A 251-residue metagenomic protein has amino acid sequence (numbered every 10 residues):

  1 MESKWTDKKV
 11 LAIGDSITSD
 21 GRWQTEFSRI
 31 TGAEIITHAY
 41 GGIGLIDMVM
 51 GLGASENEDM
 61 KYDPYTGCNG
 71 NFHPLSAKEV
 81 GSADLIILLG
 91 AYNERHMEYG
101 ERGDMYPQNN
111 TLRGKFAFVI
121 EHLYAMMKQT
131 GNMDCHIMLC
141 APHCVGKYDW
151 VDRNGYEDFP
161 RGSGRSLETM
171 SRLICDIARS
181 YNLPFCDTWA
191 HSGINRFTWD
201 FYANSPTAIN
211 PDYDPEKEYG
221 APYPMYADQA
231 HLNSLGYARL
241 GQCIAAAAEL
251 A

Functional and structural regions predicted by a protein language model:
S3-K4, G131: Short, flexible hinge/linker loops that cap or flank conserved catalytic cores
K4-A12, I17-A117: Conserved SGNH/GDSL esterase-like catalytic core that processes O-acyl groups on lipids and polysaccharides
I30, N69-A251: Alpha-helical cap/lid subdomain in secreted, periplasmic, or secretory-pathway luminal O-acyl-processing enzymes
